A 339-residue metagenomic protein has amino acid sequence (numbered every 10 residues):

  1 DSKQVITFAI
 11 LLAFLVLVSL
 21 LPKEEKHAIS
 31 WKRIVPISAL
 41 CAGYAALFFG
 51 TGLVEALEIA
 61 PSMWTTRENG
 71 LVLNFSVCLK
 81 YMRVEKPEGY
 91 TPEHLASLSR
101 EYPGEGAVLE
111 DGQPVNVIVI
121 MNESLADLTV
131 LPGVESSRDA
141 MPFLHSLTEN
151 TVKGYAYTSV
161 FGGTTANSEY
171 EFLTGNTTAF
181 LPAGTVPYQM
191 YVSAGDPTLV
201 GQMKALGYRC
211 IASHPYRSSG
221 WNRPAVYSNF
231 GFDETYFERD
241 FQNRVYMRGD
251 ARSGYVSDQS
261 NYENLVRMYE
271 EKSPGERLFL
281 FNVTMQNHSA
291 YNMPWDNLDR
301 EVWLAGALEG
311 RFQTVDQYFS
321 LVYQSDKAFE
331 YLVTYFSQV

Functional and structural regions predicted by a protein language model:
D1-V115, E135-Y155, P187-S193, P197 (+1 more regions): N-terminal secretory/membrane-targeting segments
R100-G112, V119-N122, D127-V339: Solvent-exposed soluble domains appended to multi-pass membrane proteins
